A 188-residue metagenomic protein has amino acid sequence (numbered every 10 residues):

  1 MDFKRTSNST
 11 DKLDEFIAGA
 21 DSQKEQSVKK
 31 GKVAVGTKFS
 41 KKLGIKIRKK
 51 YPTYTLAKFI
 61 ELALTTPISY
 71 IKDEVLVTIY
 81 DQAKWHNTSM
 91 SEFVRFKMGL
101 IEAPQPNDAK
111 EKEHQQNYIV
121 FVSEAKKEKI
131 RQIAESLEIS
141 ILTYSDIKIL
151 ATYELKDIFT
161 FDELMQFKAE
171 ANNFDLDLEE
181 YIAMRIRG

Functional and structural regions predicted by a protein language model:
M1-G188: A detector of short terminal or domain-flanking linear segments
